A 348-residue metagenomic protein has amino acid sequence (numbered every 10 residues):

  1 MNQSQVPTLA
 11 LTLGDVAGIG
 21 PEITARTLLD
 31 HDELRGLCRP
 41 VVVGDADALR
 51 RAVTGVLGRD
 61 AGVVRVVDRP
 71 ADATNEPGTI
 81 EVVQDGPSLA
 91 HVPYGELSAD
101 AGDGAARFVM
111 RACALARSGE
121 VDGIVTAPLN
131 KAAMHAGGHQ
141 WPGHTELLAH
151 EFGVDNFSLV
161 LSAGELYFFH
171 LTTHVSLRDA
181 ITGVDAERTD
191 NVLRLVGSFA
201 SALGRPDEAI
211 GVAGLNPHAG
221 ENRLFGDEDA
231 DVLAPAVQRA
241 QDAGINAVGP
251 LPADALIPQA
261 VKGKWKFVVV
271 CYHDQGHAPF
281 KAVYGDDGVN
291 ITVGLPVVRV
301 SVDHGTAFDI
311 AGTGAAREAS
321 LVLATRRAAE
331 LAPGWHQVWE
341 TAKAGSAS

Functional and structural regions predicted by a protein language model:
M1-H144, E187-C271, Q275-N290, L295-V300 (+1 more regions): Contiguous, glycine/small-aliphatic-enriched amphipathic segments in soluble metabolic enzymes
A136-S158: Glycine/threonine-rich beta-strand-loop-alpha-helix active-site module that forms ligand/phosphate-binding
H150-F168, V293-D309: Short, flexible loop segments at boundaries between secondary-structure elements
L161-G183, E187-N191: Ligand-binding beta-strand-loop-alpha-helix segment within the catalytic cores of soluble metabolic enzymes
